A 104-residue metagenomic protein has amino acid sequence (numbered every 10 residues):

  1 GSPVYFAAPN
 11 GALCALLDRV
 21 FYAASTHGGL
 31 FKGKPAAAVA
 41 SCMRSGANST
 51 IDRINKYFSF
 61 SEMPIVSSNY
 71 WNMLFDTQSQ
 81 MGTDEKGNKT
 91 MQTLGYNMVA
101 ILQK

Functional and structural regions predicted by a protein language model:
G1-P64: Helix-loop-strand module that forms the ligand-binding subsite of alpha/beta enzymes
S59-K104: Glycine-rich phosphate/pyrophosphate-binding loop and the adjoining helix
